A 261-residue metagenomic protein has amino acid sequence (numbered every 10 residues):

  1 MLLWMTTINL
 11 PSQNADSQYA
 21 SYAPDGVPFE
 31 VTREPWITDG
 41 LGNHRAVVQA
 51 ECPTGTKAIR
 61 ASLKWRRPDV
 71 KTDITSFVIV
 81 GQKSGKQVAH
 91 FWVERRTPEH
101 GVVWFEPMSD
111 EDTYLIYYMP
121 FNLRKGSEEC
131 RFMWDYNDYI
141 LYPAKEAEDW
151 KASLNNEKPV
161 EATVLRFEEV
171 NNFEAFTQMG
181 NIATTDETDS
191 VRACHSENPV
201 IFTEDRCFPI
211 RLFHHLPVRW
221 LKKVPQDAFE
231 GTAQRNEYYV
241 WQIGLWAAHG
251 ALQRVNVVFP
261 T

Functional and structural regions predicted by a protein language model:
M1-T7: Bacterial N-terminal signal peptides
N9-P11: Sec/Tat signal peptide C-region and signal peptidase I cleavage site
Q13-P217, P225-T261: Alpha-mannosidase-like glycoside hydrolase catalytic domains involved in N-glycan trimming, generalizing to other
